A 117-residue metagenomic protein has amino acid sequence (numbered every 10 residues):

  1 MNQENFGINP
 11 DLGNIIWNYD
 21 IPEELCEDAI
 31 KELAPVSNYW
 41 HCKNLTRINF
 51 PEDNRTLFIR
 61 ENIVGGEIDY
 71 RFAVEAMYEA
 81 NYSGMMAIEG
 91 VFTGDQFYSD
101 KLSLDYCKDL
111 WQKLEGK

Functional and structural regions predicted by a protein language model:
N2-F6, P10-K117: Histidine-acidic metal/acid-base catalytic patches
